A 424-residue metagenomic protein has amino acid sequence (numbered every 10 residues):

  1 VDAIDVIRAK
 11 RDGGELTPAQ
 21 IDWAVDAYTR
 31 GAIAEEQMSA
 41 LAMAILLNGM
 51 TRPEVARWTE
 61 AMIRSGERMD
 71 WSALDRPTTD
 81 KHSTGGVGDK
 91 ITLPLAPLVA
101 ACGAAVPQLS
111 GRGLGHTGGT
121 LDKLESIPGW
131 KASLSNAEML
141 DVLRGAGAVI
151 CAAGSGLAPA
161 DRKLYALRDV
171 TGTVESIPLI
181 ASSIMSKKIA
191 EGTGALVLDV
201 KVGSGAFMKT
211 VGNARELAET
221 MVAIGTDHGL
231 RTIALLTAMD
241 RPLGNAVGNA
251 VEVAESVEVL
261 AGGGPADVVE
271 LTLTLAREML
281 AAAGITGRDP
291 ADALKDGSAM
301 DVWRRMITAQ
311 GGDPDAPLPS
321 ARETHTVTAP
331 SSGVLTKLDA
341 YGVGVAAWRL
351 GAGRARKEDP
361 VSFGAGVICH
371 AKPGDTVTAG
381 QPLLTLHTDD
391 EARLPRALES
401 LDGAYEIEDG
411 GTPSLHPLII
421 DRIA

Functional and structural regions predicted by a protein language model:
V1-G88, R305-A309, I419, I423-A424: Acidic, glycine/proline-rich low-complexity segments that act as flexible tails and inter-domain linkers
D5, K10, T17, T173-S176 (+3 more regions): Well-ordered secondary-structure scaffolds
L47-N48, P94-P107, K187-G192, D227-H228 (+1 more regions): Alpha-helix C-terminal capping segments
P77-T117: Glycine/serine-rich anion-binding loops at beta->alpha junctions that coordinate negatively charged ligand groups
T92, S110, T117-D122, A153-G154 (+4 more regions): Short acidic, glycine/serine/threonine-rich loops at helix termini
L109, L143, C151-A153, D199-G203 (+1 more regions): Short beta-strand segments
K123-V149, E219-G225, G229: A glycine-rich helix N-cap at a beta->alpha junction
R144-T193: Phosphate/diphosphate-binding glycine-rich loops and adjacent basic-rich segments that engage nucleotide
